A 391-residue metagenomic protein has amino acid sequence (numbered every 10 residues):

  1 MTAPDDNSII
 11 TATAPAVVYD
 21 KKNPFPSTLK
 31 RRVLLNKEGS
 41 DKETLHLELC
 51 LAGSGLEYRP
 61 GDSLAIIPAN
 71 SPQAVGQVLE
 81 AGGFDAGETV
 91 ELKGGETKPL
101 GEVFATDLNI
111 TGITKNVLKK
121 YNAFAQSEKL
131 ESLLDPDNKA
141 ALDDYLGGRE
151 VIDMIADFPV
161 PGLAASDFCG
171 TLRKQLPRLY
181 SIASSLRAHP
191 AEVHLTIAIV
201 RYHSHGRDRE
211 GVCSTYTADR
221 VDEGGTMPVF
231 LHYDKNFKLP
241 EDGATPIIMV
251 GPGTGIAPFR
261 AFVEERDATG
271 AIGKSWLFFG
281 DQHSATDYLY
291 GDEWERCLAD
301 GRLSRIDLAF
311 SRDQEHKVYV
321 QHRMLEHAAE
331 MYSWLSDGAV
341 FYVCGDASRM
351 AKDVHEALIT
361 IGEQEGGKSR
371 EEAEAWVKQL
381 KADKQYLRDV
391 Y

Functional and structural regions predicted by a protein language model:
M1-Y391: FNR-like FAD-binding dehydrogenase module
